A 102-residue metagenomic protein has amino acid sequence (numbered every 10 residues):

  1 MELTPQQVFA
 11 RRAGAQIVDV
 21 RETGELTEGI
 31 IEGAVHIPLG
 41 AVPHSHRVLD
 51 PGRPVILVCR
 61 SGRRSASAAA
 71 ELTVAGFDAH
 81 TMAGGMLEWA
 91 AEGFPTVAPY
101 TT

Functional and structural regions predicted by a protein language model:
M1-Q16, E22-P54, R63-T102: Rhodanese-like catalytic fold shared by cysteine-dependent sulfurtransferases and DSP/PTP-type phosphatases
V58: Short, surface-exposed ligand- or partner-binding patches at beta-edge/loop junctions that are enriched in aromatics
